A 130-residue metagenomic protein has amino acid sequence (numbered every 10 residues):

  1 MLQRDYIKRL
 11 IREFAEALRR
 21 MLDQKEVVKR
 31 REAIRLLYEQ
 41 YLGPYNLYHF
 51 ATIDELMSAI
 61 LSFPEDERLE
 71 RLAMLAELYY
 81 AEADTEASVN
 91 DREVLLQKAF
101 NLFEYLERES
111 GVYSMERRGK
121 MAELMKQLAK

Functional and structural regions predicted by a protein language model:
M1-L72, Y105, K126-K130: N-terminal alpha-helical interaction modules that lie
E13-M21, L37, L75, Y79-E82 (+2 more regions): Structural register within alpha-helical repeat arrays
L22-A33, A83-L95: Short coil/turn connectors between adjacent alpha-helices in alpha-solenoid helical repeat scaffolds
E67-R92: Mid-chain, well-packed structural core segment of small domains
V89-K130: Amphipathic alpha-helical binding modules
